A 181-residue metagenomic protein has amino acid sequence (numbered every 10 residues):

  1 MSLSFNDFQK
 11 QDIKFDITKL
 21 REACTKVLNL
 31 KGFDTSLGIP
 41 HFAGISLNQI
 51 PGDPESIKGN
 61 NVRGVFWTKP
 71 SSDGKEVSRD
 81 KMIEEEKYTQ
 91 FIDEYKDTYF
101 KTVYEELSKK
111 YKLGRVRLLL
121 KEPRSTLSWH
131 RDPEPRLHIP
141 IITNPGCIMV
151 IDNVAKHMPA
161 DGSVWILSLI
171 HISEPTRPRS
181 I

Functional and structural regions predicted by a protein language model:
M1-V103: Non-heme Fe(II)/2-oxoglutarate
T102-P123: A short glycine-rich, His/Asp/Glu-containing loop-to-beta-strand
L120, R131-G146: Short, conserved beta-strand element in jelly-roll/cupin
R124-W129: Short helix-to-loop capping/linker segments positioned immediately adjacent to catalytic or ligand/cofactor-binding
H130-P133, I151-D152, R177: Short glycine/proline-enriched turns and hinge-like loops at secondary-structure junctions
P140-A160: A short beta-strand-loop-beta hairpin characteristic of the jelly-roll/cupin
S168-I181: Residue-level detector of conserved catalytic or cofactor/ligand-binding positions in enzyme active sites
